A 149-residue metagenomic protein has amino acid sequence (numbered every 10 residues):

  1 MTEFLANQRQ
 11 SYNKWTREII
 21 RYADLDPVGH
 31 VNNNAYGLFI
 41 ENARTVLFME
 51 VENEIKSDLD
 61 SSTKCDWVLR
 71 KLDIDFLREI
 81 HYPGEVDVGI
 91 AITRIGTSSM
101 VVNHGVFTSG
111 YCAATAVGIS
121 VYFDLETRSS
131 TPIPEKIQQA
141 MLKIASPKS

Functional and structural regions predicted by a protein language model:
M1-E85, T93-S149: Terminal targeting signals and extreme-terminal segments of soluble enzymes
